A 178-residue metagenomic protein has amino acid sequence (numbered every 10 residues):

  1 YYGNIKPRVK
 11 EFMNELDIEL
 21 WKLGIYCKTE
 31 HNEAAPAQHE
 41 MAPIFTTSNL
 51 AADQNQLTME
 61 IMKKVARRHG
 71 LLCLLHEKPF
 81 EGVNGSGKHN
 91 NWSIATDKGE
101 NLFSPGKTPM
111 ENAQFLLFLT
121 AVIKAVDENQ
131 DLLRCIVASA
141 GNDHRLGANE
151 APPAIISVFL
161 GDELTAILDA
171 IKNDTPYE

Functional and structural regions predicted by a protein language model:
Y1-H69, C73-L75, F80-E178: Glycine-rich, acidic/polar active-site loops that bind/position phosphate-bearing ligands
